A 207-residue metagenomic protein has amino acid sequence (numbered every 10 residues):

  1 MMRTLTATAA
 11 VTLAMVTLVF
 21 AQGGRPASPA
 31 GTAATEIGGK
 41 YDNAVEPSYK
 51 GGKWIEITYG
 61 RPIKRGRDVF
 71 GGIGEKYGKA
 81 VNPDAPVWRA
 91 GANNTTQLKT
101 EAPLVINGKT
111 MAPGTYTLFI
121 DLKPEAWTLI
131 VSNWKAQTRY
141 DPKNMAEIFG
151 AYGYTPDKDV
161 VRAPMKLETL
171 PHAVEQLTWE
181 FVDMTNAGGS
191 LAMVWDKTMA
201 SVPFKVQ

Functional and structural regions predicted by a protein language model:
T4, Q22-A112, T117-Q207: Targeting-peptide/extracellular-domain and disordered-appendage signature
T8-T17: Bacterial N-terminal signal peptides
